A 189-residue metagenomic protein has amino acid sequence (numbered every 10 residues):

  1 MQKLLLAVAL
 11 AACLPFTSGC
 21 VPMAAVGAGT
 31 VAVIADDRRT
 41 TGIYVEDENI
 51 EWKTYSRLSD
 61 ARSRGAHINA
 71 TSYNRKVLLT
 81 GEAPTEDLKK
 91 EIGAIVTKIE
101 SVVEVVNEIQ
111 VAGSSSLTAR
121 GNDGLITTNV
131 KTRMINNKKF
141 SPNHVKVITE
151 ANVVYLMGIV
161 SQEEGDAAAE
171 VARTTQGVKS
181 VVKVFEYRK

Functional and structural regions predicted by a protein language model:
Q2-L6, L14, G19-K189: N-terminal targeting leaders
